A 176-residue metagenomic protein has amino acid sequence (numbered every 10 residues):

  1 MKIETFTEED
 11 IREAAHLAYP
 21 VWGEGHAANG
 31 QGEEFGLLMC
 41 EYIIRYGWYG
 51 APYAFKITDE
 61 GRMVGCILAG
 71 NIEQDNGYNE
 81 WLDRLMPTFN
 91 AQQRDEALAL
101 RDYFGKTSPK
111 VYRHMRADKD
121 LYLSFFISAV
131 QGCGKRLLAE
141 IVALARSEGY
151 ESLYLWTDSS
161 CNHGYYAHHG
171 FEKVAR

Functional and structural regions predicted by a protein language model:
K2-H16, A27: A short beta-loop-alpha structural element at the N-terminal edge of CoA-dependent acyl/N-acetyltransferase catalytic
H16-E33, Y46, E148: Helix-loop element at the rim of GNAT/NAT acetyltransferase active sites that forms part of the acceptor-substrate
G32-A54, E60-M63, L68: Active-site rim helix/loop that mediates acceptor-substrate recognition in acyltransferases
E73-F125: Conserved acyl-donor/pantetheine-binding loop and adjacent beta-alpha core of acyl/acetyltransferases and related
A117-L121, A145-D158: Conserved GNAT acetyl-CoA-binding A-motif
S124-V130, Y154-G164: Conserved beta-strand-loop-alpha-helix junction that forms the acyl-donor binding cleft
Q131-A145, H168: Conserved acetyl-CoA-binding loop-helix of GNAT-fold acetyltransferases
Y154-W156, E172-R176: Conserved catalytic-core motifs of GNAT/GCN5-like acyltransferases
